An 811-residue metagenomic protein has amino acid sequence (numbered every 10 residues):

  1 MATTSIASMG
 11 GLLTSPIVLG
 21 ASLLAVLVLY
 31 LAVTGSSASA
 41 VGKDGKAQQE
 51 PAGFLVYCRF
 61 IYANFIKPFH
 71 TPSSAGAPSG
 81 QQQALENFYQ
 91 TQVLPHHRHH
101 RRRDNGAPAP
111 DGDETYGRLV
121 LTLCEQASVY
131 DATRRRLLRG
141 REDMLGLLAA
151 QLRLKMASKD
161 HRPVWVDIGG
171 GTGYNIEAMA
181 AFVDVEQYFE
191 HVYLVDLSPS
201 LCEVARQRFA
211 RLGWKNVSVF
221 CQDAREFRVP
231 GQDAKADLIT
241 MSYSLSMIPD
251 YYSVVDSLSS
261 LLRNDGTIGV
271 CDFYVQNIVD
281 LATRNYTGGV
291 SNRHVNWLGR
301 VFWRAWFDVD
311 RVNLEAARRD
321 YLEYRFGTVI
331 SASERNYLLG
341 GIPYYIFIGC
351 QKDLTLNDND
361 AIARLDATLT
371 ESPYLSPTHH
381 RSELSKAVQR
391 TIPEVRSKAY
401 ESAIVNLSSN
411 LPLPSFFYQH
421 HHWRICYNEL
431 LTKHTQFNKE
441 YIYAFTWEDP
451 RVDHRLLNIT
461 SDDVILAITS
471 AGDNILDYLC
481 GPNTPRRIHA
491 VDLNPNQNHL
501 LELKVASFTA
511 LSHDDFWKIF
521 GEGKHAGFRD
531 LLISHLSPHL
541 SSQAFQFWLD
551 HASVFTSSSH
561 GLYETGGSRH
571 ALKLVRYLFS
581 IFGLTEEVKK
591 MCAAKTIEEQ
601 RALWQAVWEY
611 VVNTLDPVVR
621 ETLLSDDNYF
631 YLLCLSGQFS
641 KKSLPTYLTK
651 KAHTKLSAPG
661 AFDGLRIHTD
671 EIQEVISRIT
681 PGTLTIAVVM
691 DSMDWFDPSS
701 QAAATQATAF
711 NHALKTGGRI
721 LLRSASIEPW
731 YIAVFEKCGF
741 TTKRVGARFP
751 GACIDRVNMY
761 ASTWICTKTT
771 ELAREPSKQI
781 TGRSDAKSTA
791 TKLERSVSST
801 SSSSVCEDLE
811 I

Functional and structural regions predicted by a protein language model:
R136-H161, A178, Y443-D462: Conserved alpha-helix/loop element of class I SAM-dependent methyltransferases that forms part of the SAM/SAH-binding
K159-G171, D462-S470: Conserved class I S-adenosyl-L-methionine
P163-E226, N494-L511, W608-D663: Class I SAM-dependent methyltransferase SAM/SAH-binding core
D237-Y251, T685-S699: A short SAM/SAH-binding and catalytic strip from SAM-dependent methyltransferases
Y252-N264, A703-T716: A short glycine-rich, Lys/Arg-flanked "PGG" loop and its adjoining helix->strand segment in the class I
D265-F273, G717-S724: Conserved beta-strand signature within the Rossmann-like core of class I S-adenosyl-L-methionine
C271-G340: C-terminal alpha-helical "lid/dimerization" subdomain adjacent to the S-adenosyl-L-methionine
A387, T391-A399, P412-P414, Y418 (+1 more regions): Class I S-adenosyl-L-methionine-dependent methyltransferase module
